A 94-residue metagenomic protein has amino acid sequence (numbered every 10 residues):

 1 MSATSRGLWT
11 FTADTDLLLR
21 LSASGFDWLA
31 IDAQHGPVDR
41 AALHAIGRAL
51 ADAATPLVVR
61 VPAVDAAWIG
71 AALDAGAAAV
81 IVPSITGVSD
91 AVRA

Functional and structural regions predicted by a protein language model:
M1, S22, G47-A51: Surface-exposed amphipathic alpha-helices with a cationic face
T4-W9, L29-I31, L57-R60, V80-V82: Hydrophobic faces of well-ordered beta-strands that scaffold small-molecule active sites in alpha/beta enzyme cores
T10-S24, A63-A71: Short, acidic/polar
L17, S22-A45: Glycine-rich, proline-tolerant flexible connector loops at the mouths of alpha/beta enzymes
S24-W28, D74-A79: Glycine-enriched alpha-helix->loop->beta-strand junction motifs that scaffold or abut catalytic
H35-A54, P62-G70, S84-A94: Active-site-adjacent beta->alpha loops and helix N-cap segments on the catalytic face of soluble alpha/beta enzymes
